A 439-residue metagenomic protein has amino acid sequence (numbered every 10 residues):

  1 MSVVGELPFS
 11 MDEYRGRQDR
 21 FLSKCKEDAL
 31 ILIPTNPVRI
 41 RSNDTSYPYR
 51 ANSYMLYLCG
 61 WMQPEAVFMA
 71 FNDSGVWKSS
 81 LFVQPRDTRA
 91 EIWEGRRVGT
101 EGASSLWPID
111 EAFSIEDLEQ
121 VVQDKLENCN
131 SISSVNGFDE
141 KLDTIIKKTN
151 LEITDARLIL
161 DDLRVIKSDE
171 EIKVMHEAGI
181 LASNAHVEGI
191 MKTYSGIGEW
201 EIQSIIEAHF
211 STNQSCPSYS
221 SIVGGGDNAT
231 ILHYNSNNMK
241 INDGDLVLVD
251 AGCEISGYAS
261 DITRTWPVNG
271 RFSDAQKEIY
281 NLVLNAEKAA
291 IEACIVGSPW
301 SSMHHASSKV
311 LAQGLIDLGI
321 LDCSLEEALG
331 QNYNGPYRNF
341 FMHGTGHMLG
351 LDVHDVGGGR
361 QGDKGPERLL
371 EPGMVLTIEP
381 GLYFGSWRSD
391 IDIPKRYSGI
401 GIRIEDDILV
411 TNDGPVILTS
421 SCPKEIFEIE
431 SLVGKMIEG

Functional and structural regions predicted by a protein language model:
M1-G439: Active-site neighborhoods and metal-handling regions in enzymes and metal-associated proteins
